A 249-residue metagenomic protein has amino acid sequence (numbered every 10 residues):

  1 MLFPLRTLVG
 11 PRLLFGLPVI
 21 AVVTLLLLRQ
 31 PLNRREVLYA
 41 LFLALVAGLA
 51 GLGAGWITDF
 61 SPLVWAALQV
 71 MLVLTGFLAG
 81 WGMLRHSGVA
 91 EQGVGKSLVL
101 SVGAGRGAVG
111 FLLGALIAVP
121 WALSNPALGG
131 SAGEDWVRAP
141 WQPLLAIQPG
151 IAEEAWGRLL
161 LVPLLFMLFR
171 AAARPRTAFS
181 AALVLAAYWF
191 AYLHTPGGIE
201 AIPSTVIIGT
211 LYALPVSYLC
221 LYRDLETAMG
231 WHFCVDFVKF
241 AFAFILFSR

Functional and structural regions predicted by a protein language model:
M1, A44-A54, A115-P120, A186-P196 (+1 more regions): Aromatic-anchored segments of alpha-helical transmembrane domains
M1-V19: Hydrophobic transmembrane alpha-helical segments in integral membrane proteins
R6-P11, R34-M83: Alpha-helical transmembrane segments in multi-pass membrane proteins
F15-V23, Q69-H86, A155-P163, L225: Hydrophobic cores of alpha-helical transmembrane segments in multi-pass inner/ER membrane proteins, independent
L28-V37, G93-V99, A171-R176: Membrane-interface helix-boundary motifs at transmembrane edges
R35-L49, M71, L98-L116, A178-A187: Transmembrane alpha-helical segments of multi-pass membrane proteins
P62-W65, G82-G150, F166-A172: Juxtamembrane helix-loop-helix connectors linking adjacent transmembrane helices in multi-pass membrane enzymes
R138-R249: Transmembrane helix-loop-helix hairpins at the membrane interface of multi-pass integral membrane proteins
